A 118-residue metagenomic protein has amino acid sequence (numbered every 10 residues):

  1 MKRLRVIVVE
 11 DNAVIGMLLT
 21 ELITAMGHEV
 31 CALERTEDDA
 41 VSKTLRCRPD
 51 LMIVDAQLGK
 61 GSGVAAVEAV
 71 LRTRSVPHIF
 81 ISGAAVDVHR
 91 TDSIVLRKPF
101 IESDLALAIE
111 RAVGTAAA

Functional and structural regions predicted by a protein language model:
E10: Conserved acidic carboxylate
A13-A32: Two-component/phosphorelay signaling modules centered on CheY-like receiver
L33-L51: Acidic, metal-coordinating helix/loop segments flanking the phosphotransfer/catalytic sites of two-component signaling
T36, K60-A65: Acidic catalytic/metal-coordinating carboxylates
D55-A56: Active-site residues of response regulator receiver
V64-S75: Short amphipathic alpha-helix used as the core "switch/output" element in two-component signaling
I81-S82: Hydrophobic/aromatic residues positioned on beta-strands within the core alpha/beta folds
F100-A117: C-terminal output helix
